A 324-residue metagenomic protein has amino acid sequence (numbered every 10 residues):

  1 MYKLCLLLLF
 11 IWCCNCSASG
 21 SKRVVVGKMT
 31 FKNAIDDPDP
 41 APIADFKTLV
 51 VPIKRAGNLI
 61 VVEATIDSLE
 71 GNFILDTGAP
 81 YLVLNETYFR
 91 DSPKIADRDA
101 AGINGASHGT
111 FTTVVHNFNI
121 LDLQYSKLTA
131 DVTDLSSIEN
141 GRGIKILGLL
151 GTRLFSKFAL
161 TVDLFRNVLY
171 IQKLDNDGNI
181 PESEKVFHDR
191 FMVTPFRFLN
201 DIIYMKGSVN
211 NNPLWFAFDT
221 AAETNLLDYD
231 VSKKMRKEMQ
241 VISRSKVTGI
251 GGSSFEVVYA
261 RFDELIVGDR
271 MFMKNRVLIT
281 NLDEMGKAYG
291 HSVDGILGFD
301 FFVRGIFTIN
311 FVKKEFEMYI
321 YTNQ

Functional and structural regions predicted by a protein language model:
M1-V25: Bacterial Sec-dependent N-terminal signal peptides
C16-Q324: Pepsin/retropepsin-fold aspartyl endopeptidases
